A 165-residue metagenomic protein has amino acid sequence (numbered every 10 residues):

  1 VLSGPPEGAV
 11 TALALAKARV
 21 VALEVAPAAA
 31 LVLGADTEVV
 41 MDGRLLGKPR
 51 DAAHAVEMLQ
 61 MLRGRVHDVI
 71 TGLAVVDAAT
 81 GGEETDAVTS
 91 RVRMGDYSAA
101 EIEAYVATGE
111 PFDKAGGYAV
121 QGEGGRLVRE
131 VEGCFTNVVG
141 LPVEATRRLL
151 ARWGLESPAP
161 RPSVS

Functional and structural regions predicted by a protein language model:
L2-S165: Anionic-ligand binding patches
